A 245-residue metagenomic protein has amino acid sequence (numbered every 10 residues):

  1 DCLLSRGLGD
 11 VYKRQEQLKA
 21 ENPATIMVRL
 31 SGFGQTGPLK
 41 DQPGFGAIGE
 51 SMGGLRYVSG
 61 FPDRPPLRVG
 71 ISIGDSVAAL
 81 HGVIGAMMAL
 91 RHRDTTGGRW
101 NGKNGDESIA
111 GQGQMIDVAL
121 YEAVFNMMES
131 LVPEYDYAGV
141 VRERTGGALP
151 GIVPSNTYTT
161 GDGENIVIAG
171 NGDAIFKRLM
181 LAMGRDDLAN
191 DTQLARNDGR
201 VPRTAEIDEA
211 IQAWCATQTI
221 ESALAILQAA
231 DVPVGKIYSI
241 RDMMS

Functional and structural regions predicted by a protein language model:
D1-Y12: Single conserved hydrophobic/aromatic residue that forms the stacking wall/gate of nucleotide- or nucleobase-binding
D10, G34, A174: Glycine-rich nucleotide phosphate-binding loop and flanking beta-alpha elements of Rossmann-like dinucleotide-binding
R14-I166, G170: Active-site-adjacent "lid/gating" segments in soluble enzymes
Q35-G37, N197, M244: Generic structural signal for helix capping and beta-alpha/helix-loop junctions
G151, I240-S245: Active-site-adjacent capping/gating segments
P154-V234, D242: Aromatic-enriched alpha-helical interface/lid elements that frame and gate functional surfaces
